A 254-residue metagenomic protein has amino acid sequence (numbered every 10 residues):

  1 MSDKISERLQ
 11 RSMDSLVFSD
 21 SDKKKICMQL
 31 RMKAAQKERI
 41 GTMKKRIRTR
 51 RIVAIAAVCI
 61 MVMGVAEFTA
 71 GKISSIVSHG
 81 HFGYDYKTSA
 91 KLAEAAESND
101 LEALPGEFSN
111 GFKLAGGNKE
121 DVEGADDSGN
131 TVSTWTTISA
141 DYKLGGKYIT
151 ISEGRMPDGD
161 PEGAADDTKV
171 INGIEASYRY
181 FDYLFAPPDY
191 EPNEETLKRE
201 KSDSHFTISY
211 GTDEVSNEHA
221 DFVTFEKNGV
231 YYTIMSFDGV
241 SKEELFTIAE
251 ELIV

Functional and structural regions predicted by a protein language model:
M1-D3, M32-A95: Membrane-interface helical sensory segment of bacterial ECF anti-sigma factor regulators
M1-R46, L252: Disordered, charged N-terminal biogenesis/targeting segments of membrane/secreted proteins
R8, S12, I55, E94 (+1 more regions): Generic, low-specificity signal for short hydrophobic/alpha-helical stretches with a mild N-terminal bias, encompassing
V17, S21-I26, A34, I55 (+4 more regions): Residues in flexible loops and secondary-structure boundaries
D22, I26, M61, V65 (+1 more regions): Short, hydrophobic-biased amphipathic alpha-helical segments
S74-V254: Polar, acidic low-complexity tracts enriched in Ser/Thr/Gln/Glu with frequent Gly/Pro and Thr-Pro motifs
